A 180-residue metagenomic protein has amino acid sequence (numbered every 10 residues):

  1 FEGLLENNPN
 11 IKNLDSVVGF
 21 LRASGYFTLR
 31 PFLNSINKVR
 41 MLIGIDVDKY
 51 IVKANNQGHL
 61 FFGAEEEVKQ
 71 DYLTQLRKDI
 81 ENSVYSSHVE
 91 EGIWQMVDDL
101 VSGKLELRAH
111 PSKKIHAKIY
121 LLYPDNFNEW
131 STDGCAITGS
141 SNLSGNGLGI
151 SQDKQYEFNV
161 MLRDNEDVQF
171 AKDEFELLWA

Functional and structural regions predicted by a protein language model:
F1-A180: PLD/PLD-like phosphodiesterase catalytic module centered on the HKD motif
